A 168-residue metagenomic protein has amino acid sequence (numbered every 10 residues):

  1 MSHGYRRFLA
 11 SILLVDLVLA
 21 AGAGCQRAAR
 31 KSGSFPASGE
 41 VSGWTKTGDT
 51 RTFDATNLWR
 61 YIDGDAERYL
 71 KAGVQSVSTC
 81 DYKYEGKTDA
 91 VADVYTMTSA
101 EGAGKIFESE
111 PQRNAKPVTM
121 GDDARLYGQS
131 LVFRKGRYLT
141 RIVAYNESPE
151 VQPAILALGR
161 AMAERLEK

Functional and structural regions predicted by a protein language model:
S2-I12: Bacterial N-terminal signal peptides that target proteins for export
S11-A20: Bacterial N-terminal signal peptides
G24-T88, R113-P117, L139, E147-K168: N-terminal "mature-domain start" segment
P36-G39, Y95, F133: Residue-level signal for helical boundary/lining positions with a hydrophobic bias
S78-K83, K87-P111: Post-signal peptide N-terminal segment of secreted/secretory-pathway proteins
T98-G102, R125-L126, L139, N146-E150: Solvent-exposed loop/turn segments at secondary-structure junctions within structured extracellular/periplasmic domains
A100-K135: Short, internal acidic amphipathic alpha-helical interface segments that mediate docking to partner proteins
V132, L139-I142: Structural recognition of the beta-strand scaffold that forms the well-ordered cores of secreted hydrolase catalytic
